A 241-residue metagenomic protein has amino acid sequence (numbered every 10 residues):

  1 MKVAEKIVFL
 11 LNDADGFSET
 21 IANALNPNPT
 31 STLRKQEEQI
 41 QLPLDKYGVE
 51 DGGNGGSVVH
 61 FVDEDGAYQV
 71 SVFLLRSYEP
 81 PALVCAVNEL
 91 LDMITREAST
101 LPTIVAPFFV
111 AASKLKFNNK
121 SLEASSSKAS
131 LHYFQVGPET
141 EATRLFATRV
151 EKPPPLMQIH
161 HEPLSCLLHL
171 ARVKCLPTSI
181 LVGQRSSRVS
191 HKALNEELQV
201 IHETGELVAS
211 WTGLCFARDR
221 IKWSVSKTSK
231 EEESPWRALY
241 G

Functional and structural regions predicted by a protein language model:
M1-S99, V110-G241: Accessory terminal and edge-of-domain segments that mediate assembly/interaction and cofactor placement around
P107: Extracytoplasmic thiol/disulfide redox context detector
